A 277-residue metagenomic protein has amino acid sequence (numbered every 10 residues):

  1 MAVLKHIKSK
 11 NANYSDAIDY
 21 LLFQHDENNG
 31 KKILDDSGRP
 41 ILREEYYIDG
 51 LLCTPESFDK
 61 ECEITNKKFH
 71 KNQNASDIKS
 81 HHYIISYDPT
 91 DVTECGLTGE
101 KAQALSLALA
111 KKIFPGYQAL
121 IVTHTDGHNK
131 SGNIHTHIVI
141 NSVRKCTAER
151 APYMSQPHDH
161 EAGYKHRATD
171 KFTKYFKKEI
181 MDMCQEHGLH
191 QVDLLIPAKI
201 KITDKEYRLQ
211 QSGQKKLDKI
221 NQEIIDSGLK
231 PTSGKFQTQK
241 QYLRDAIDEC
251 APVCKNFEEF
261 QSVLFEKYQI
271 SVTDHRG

Functional and structural regions predicted by a protein language model:
M1-G277: N-terminal nicking endonuclease/strand-transfer module with a His-rich metal-binding environment and a catalytic Tyr
